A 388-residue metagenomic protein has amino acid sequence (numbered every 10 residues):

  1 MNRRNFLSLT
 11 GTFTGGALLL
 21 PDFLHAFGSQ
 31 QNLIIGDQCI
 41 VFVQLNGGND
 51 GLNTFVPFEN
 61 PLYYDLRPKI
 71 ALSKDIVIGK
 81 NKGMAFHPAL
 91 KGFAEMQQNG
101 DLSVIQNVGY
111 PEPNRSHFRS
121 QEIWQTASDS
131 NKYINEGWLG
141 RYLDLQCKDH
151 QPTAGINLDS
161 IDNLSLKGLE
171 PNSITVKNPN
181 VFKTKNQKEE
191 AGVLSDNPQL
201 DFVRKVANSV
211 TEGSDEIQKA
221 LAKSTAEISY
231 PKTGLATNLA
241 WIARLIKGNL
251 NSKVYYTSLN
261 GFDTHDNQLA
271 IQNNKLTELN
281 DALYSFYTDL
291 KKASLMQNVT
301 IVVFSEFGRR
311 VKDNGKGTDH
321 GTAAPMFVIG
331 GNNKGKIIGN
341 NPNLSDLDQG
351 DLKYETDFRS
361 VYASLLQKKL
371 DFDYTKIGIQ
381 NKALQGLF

Functional and structural regions predicted by a protein language model:
N5-A26: N-terminal export signals
D22-F86, G92, Q97-N99: Intrinsic-disorder/low-complexity recognition with aromatic hotspots
Q31, M84-N186: Extracytoplasmic mature domains of secreted/periplasmic and thylakoid-lumen proteins
Q38-N49, F93, S103, K253-L259 (+2 more regions): Beta-strand elements within well-structured catalytic alpha/beta cores of enzymes that handle phosphate/sulfate esters
A71-F86, T264-F388: Feature marks hydrolase-like catalytic cores characterized by long aromatic- and Gly/Pro-rich stretches
C147-T233: Patatin-like phospholipase A catalytic core
L194-S285, D289: Anion-binding catalytic surfaces of enzymes that hydrolyze or transfer phosphate/sulfate esters
